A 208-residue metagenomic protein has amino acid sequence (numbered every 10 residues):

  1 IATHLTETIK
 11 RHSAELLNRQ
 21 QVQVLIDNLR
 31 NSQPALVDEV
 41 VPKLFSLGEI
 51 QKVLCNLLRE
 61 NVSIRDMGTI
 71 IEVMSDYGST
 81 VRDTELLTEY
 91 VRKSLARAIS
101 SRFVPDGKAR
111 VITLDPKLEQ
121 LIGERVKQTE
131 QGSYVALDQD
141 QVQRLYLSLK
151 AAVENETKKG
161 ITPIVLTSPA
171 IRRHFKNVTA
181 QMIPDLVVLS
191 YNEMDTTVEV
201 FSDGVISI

Functional and structural regions predicted by a protein language model:
I1-I208: Membrane-embedded alpha-helical signal segments
